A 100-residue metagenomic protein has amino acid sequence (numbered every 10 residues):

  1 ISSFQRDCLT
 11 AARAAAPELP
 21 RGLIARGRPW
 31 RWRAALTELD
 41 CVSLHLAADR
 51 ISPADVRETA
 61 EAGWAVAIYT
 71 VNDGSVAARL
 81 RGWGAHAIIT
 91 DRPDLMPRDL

Functional and structural regions predicted by a protein language model:
I1-L100: Short loop-to-alpha-helix "cap/lid" segments that border enzyme active sites across diverse enzyme classes
